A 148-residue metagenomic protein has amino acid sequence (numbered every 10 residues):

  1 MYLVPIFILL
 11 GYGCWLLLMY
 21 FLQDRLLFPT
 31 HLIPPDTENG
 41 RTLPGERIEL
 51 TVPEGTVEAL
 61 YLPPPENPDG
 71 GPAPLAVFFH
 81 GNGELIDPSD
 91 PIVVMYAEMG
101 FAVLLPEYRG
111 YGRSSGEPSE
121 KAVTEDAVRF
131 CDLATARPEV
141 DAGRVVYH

Functional and structural regions predicted by a protein language model:
V4-T51: An N-terminal hydrophobic leader/cap segment in hydrolases
L32, T37-E38, E66-P68, D141: A generic alpha-helix propensity feature with a strong bias for hydrophobic helices
I48, A142-R144: Lipid deacylating catalytic domains
T56-R137, G143: Membrane-embedded segments
